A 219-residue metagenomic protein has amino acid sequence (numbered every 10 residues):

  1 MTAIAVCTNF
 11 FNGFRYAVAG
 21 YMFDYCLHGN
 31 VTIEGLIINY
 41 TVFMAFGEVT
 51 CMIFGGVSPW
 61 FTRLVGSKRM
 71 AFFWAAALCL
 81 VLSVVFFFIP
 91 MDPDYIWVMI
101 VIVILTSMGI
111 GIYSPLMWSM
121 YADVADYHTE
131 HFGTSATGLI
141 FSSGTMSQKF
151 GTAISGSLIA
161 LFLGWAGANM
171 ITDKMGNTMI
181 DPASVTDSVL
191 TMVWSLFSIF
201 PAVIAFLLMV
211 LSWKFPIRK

Functional and structural regions predicted by a protein language model:
M1-K219: Membrane-embedded alpha-helical bundles of multi-pass transporters/translocases, especially carrier/permease families
